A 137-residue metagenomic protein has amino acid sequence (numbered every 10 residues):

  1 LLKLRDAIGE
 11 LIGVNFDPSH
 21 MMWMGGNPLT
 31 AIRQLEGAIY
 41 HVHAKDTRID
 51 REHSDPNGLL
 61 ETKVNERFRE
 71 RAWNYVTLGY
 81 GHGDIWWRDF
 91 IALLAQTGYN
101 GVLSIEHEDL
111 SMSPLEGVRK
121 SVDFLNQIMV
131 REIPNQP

Functional and structural regions predicted by a protein language model:
L1-L4, A31, W86-L93, K120-L125: A general structural detector for well-ordered alpha-helical segments in enzyme core domains, enriched
L1-Y80, Q136: Acidic/histidine-rich catalytic cores of soluble enzymes
I8, D89-N100, R131-E132: A structural motif corresponding to the C-terminal end of an alpha-helix and its immediate exit/capping segment
H41, G101-V102: Residues at the N-termini of beta-strands
A92, T97, S113, G117 (+1 more regions): Substrate-binding clefts and catalytic carboxylate motifs of secreted carbohydrate-active enzymes
S104-P114: A short, acidic, flexible beta-alpha connecting loop/helix-capping segment that sits on the rim of active
E106-H107, P134-P137: Short, flexible loop/turn segments with low-complexity composition
P114-P134: C-terminal helical cap(s) of enzyme catalytic domains, especially alpha/beta-barrels
